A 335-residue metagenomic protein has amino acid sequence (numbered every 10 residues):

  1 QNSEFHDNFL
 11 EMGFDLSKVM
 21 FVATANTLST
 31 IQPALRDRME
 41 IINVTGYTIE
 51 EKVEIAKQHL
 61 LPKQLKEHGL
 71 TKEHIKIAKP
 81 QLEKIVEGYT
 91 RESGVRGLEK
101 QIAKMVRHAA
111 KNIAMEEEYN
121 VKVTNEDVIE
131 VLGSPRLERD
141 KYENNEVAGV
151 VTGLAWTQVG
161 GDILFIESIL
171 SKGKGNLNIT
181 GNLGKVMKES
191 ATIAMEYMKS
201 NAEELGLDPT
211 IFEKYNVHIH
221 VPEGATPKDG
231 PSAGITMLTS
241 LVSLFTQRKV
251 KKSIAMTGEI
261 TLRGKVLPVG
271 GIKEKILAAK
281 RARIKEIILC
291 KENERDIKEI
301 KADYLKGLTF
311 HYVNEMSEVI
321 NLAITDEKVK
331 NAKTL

Functional and structural regions predicted by a protein language model:
Q1-L16, G46, S243, R281: Substrate-engagement module of ASCE P-loop NTPases
N2-M12, K66-E73, A110-K122, R136-E146 (+3 more regions): Active-site phosphate-binding and catalytic loops of NTP-dependent enzymes
H6-A25, V123, Y215: AAA+/SF3 P-loop NTPase mechanochemical coupling elements
F14, I49, E54, T71-P80 (+9 more regions): Conserved phosphate/pyrophosphate-binding and hydrolysis machinery centered on Walker-type P-loop NTPases, extending
F21, I41, F310-Y312: Conserved beta-strand scaffold positions in the cores of enzyme catalytic domains, especially in NTP/NDP-utilizing
T27-D37, I41-A103, H108-V121, E204-T210 (+1 more regions): Conserved C-terminal "switch" segment of AAA+ ATPases
Q81-L170, K174-L183: Conserved catalytic-core segments of large NTP-driven translation/proteostasis enzymes
K141, V147-T152, G160-L335: Peripheral, non-AAA+ core regions of ATP-driven protein-machinery
